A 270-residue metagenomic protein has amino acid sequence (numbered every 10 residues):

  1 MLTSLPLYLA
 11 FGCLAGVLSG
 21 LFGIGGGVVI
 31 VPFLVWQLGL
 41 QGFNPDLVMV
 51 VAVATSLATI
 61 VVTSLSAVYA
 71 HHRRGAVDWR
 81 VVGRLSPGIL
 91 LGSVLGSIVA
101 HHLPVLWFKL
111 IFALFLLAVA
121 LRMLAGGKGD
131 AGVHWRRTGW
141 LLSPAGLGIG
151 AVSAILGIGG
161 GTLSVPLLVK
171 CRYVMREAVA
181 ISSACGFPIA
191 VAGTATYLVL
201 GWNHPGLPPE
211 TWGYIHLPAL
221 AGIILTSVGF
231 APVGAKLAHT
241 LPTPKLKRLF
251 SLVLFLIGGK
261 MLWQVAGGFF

Functional and structural regions predicted by a protein language model:
L2, L47-V53, L106-K109, G132 (+3 more regions): Membrane-water interface of alpha-helical transmembrane segments
L2-V17, L21-R84, G88-I89, S143-G146 (+3 more regions): Small-residue-rich hydrophobic segments that form or flank transmembrane alpha-helices in multi-pass membrane proteins
L21, Q37, R73, H102-L103 (+4 more regions): Helix-loop junctions at the membrane-solvent interface of multi-pass transporters, primarily the C-terminal
V62-R74, L114-R137, P232-K236, G258-F270: Transmembrane helix exit motif
A70-R84, H102-L110, A131-R136, K236-L246: Interfacial helix-loop-helix linkers and transmembrane-helix boundary segments in multi-pass membrane proteins
I89-V94, V105-A125, I215-V233, P244-A266: Selective transmembrane alpha-helices of multi-pass membrane proteins
G96-V99, I149-G159, G193-L198, I257-F269: Hydrophobic alpha-helical transmembrane segments in multi-pass integral membrane proteins
